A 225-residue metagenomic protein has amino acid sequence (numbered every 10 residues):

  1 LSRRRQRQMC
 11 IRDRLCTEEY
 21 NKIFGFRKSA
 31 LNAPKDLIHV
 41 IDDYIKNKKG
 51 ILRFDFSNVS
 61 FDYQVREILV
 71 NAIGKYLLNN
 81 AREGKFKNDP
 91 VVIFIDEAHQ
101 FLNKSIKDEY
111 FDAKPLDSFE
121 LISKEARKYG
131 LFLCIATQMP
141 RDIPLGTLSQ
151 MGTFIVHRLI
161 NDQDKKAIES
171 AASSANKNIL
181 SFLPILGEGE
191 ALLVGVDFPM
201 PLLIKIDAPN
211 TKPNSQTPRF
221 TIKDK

Functional and structural regions predicted by a protein language model:
L1-I11: Single conserved hydrophobic/aromatic residue that forms the stacking wall/gate of nucleotide- or nucleobase-binding
R7, I51, L131: Short, conserved active-site loop motifs that form the nucleotide-linked donor/cofactor pocket
R12-Y63: Extended helical coiled-coil dimerization/tether regions that scaffold and oligomerize large DNA-maintenance assemblies
D42-I45, L145-G146, F182-I185, V194-V196: Replace "in large, NTP-powered and nucleic-acid-processing enzymes" with "in large, NTP-powered factors and other
K49-I51, P90, A98, K128 (+3 more regions): Active-site lining segments that contact anionic ligands and/or coordinate catalytic metals
S57-N58, H99, I160, V196-P199 (+1 more regions): A broadly conserved detector of short glycine/acidic/proline-rich loop/turn motifs that flank catalytic sites and bind
N58-F182: Conserved P-loop NTPase motor cores
E188-K225: Conserved P-loop NTPase motor module
